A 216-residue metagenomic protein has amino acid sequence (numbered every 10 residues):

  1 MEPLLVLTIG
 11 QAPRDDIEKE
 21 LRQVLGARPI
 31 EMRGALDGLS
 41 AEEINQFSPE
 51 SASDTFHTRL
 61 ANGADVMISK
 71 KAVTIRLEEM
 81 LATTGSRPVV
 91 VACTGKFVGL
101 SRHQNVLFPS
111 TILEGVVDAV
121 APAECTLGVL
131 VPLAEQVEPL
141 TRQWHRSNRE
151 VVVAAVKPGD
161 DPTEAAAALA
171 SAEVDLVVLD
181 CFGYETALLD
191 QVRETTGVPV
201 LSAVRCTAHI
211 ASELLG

Functional and structural regions predicted by a protein language model:
M1-M67, L130-G159: N-terminal glycine-rich anion-binding loop in soluble enzyme alpha/beta folds
L7-I9, R14-D15, E173-C206: Extended, histidine- and acidic-residue-enriched regions that form the cofactor-binding/catalytic faces
L25-G26, R102-H103, S147, T195-T196: Short, structured coil segments at secondary-structure junctions
V66-S110, V178-E185, L189: N-terminal glycine-rich phosphate/adenylate-binding segment common to multiple enzyme folds
R76-M80, D160-E173: A short, acidic, amphipathic alpha-helical segment used as a generic capping/interface helix at domain edges
L77, V90-V137, R142-R146, E150-T163 (+1 more regions): Conserved mixed alpha/beta catalytic, RNA-binding, or beta-rich assembly cores of soluble enzyme, regulatory
S86-R87, E124, V174, G197: Short, high-confidence coil segments that cap the C-terminus of an alpha-helix and link into the following beta-strand
A123, L201-G216: Short, flexible loop segments at boundaries between secondary-structure elements
